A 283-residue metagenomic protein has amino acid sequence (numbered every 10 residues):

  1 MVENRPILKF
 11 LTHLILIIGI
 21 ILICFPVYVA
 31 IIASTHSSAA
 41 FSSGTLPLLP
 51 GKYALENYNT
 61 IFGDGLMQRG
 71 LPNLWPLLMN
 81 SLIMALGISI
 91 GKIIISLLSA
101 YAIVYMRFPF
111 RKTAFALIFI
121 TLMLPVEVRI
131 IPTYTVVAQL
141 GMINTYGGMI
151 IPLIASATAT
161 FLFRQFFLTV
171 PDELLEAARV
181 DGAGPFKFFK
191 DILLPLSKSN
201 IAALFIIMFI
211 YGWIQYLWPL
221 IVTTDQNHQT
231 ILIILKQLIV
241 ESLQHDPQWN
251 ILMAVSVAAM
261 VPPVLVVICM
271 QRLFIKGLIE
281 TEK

Functional and structural regions predicted by a protein language model:
V2-N4, L8-K283: A structural signal for multi-pass alpha-helical bundles of membrane permease subunits that mediate small-molecule
